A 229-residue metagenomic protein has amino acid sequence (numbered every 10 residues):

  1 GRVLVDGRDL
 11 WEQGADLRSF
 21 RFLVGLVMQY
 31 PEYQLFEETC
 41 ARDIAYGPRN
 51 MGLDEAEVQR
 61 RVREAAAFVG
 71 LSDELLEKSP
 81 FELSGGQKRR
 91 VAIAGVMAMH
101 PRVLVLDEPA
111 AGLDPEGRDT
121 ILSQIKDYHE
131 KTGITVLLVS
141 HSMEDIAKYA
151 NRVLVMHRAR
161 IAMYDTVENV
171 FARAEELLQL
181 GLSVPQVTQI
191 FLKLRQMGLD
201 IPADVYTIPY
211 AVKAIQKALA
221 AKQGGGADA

Functional and structural regions predicted by a protein language model:
R2-S19: ABC ATPase NBD Q-loop/coupling interface
A56-E74: Conserved ABC ATPase "signature" region
S79-L83, Q87: Conserved ABC ATPase signature
H100: Conserved catalytic motifs of ABC-family nucleotide-binding domains
L104-D107: Catalytic Walker B motif of ABC-type/P-loop ATPase nucleotide-binding domains
S140-H141: H-loop/switch region of ABC-family ATPase nucleotide-binding domains
R158-A159: Conserved ABC ATPase "signature" C-loop
